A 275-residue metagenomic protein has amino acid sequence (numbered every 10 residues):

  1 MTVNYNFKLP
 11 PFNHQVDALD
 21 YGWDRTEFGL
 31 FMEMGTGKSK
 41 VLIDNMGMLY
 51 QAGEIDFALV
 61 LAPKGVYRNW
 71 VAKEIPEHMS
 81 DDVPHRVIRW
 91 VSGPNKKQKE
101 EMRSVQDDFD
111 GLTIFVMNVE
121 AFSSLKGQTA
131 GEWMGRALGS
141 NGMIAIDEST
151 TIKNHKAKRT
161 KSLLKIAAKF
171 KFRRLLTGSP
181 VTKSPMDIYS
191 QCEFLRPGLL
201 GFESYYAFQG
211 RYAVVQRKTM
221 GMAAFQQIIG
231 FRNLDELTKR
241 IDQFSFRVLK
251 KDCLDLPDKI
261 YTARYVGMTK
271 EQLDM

Functional and structural regions predicted by a protein language model:
M1-M32: Conserved pre-motif I regulatory segment
T26-N45: Walker A/P-loop
D56-P63: Conserved RecA-like ASCE P-loop NTPase motor core of nucleic-acid helicases/translocases
F57, A72, E77, D82-V87 (+4 more regions): Conserved P-loop NTPase motor "coupling/switch" region that bridges the ATPase
G65, I88-E100, V119-S124, K153-K156: Conserved helicase motor
K96-I114, E120-S140: Conserved helix/coil segment N-terminal to the catalytic DExD/H
D147-E148: Walker B catalytic acidic pair
L176, Q243, R247-M275: Inter-lobe connector of SF1/SF2 helicase motors
